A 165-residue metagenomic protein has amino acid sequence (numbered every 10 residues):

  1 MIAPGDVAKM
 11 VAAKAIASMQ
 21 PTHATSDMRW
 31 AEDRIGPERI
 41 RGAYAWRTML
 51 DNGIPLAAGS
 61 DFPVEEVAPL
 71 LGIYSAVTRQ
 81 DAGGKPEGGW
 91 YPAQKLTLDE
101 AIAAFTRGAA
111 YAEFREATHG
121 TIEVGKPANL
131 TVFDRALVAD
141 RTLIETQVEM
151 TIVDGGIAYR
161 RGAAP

Functional and structural regions predicted by a protein language model:
G5-R141, T146, M150-D154: His/Asp/Glu-enriched, well-ordered alpha-helical/loop segment that forms or immediately abuts the divalent-metal
A163-A164: Residue-level structural signal for beta-strand termini and adjacent loop
